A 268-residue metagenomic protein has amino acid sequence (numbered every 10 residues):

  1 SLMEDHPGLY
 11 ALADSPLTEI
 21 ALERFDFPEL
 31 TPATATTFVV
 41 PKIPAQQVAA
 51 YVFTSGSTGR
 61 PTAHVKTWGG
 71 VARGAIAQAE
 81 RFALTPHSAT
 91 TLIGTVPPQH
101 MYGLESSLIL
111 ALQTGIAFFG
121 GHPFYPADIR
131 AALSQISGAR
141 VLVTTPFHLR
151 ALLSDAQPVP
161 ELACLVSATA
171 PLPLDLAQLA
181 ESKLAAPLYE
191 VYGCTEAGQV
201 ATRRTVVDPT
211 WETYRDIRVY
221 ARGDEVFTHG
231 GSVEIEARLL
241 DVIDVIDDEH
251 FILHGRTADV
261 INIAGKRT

Functional and structural regions predicted by a protein language model:
M3-D14, V65-R81, T85-A151, C164 (+1 more regions): AMP-binding/adenylate-forming
P7-S15, E23-F27, L142-T144, L165-S167 (+2 more regions): Short, hydrophobic beta-strand segments that form beta-sheet elements in well-ordered domains
Y10-A45, R60, A72-A75, L165: ANL superfamily adenylate-forming
P32-F53, T85-T91: Conserved pre-ATP/AMP-binding loop-to-beta segment of ANL
Q47, Y51-H64, T195-E196: Conserved adenylation A10 loop of the ANL superfamily
L153-D208, R218: Gly/Ser/Thr-rich phosphate-binding loop
R218-D244, H250: AMP-binding/adenylate-forming core of the ANL superfamily
H250-T268: Adenylate-forming
